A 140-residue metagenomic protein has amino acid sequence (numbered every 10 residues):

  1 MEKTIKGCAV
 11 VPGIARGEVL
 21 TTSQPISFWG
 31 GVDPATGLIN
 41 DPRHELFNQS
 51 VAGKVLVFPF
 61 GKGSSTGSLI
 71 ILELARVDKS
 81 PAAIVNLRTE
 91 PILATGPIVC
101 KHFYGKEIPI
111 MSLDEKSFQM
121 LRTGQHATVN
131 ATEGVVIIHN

Functional and structural regions predicted by a protein language model:
K3-I137: Feature captures the catalytic cores and cofactor-binding loops of soluble hydro-lyases/lyases that act on carboxylate
